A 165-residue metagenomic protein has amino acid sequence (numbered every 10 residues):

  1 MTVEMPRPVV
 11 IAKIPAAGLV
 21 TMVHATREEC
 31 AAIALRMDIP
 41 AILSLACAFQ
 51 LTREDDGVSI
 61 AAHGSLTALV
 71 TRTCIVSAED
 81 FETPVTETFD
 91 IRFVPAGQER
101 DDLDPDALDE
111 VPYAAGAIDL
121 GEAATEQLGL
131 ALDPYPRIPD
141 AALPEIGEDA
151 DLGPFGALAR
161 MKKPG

Functional and structural regions predicted by a protein language model:
M1-H24, S44, T88, R92-G165: Charge-rich, low-complexity linker and terminal segments
M1-T67, T71: A positional/architectural concept
L35-I39, V76-E82, L130, K163: Short, intrinsically disordered, mixed-charge
S59-R100: Helix-adjacent hinge/juxtasegments
